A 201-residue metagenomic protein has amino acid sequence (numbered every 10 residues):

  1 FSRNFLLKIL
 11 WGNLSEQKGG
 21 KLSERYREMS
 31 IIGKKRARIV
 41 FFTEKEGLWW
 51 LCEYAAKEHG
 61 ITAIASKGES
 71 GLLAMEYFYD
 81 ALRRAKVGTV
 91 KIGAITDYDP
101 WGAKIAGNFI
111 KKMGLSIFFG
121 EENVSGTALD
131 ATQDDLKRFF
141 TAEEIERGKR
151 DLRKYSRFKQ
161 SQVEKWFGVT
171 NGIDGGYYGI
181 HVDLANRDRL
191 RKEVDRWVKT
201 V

Functional and structural regions predicted by a protein language model:
F1-V90, A103-V201: Nucleic-acid enzyme cleavage-core boundary/entry regions
D99: Catalytic metal-binding/acid-base residues of hydrolase active sites
